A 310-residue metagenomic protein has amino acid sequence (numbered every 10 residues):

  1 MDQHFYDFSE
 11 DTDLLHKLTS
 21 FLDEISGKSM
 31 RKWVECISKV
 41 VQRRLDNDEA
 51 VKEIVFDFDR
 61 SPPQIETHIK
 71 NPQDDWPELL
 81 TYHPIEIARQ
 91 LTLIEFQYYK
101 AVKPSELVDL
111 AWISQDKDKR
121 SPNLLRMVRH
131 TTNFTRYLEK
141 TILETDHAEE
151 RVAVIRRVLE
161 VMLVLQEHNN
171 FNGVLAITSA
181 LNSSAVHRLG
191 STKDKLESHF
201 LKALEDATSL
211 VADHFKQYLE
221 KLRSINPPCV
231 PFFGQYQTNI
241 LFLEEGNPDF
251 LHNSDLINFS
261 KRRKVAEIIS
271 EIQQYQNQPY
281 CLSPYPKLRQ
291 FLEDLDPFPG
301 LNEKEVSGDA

Functional and structural regions predicted by a protein language model:
M1-A310: Eukaryotic small-GTPase/lipid signaling interfaces
